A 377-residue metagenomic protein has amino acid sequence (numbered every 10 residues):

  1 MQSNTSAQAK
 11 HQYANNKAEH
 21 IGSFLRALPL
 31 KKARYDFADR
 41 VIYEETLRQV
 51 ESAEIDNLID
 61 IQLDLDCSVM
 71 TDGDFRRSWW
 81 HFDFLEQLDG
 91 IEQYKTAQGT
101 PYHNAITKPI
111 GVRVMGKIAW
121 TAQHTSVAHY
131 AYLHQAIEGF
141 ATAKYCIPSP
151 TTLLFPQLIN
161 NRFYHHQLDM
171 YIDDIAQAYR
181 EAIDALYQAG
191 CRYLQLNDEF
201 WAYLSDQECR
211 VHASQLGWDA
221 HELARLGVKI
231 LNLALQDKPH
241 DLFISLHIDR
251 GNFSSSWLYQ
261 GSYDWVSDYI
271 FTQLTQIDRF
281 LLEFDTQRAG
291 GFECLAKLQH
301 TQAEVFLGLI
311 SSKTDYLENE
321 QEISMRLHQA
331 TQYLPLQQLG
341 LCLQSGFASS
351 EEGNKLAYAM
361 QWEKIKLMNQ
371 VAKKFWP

Functional and structural regions predicted by a protein language model:
Q2-P377: Domain-level signal for soluble alpha/beta catalytic cores
